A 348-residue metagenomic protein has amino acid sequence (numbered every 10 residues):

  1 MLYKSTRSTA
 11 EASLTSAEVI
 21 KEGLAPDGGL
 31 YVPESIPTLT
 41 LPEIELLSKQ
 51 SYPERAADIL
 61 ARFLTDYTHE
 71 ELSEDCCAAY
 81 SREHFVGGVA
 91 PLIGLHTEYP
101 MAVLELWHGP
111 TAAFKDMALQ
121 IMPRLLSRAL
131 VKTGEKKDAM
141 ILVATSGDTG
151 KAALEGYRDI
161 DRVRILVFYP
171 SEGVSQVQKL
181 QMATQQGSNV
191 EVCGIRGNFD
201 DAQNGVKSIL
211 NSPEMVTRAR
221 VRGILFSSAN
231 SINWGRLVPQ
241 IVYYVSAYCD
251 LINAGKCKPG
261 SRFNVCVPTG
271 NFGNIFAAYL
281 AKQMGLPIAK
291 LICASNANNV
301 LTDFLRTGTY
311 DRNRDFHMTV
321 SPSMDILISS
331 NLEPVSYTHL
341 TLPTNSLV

Functional and structural regions predicted by a protein language model:
M1-D27: Charged, compositionally biased N-terminal leader segments and the immediate start of the first structured element
L24-V32, T111-L119, K151, P268-A277 (+1 more regions): Conserved phosphate/anionic-ligand binding catalytic regions in large, soluble enzymes, centered on
G29-A113, G187-R222: Small-residue-rich anion-binding loops in enzyme active sites
A102-R158: Well-ordered mid-protein domain cores that form the structural environment of catalytic cofactors
A112-F114, M140-S146, I232-L237, V265-N271 (+1 more regions): Active-site nucleophile and cofactor-binding loops and adjacent substrate-binding regions of central metabolic enzymes
A152-N189, C193-V206, K256-P259, N264-Y337: Glycine-rich phosphate/pyrophosphate-binding loop at beta-loop-alpha junctions
N204-S208, E214-K282, L286: Domain-scale recognition of functional cores that engage charged ligands
T338-T344: Conserved small/polar residues in nucleotide/adenosyl-binding loops
